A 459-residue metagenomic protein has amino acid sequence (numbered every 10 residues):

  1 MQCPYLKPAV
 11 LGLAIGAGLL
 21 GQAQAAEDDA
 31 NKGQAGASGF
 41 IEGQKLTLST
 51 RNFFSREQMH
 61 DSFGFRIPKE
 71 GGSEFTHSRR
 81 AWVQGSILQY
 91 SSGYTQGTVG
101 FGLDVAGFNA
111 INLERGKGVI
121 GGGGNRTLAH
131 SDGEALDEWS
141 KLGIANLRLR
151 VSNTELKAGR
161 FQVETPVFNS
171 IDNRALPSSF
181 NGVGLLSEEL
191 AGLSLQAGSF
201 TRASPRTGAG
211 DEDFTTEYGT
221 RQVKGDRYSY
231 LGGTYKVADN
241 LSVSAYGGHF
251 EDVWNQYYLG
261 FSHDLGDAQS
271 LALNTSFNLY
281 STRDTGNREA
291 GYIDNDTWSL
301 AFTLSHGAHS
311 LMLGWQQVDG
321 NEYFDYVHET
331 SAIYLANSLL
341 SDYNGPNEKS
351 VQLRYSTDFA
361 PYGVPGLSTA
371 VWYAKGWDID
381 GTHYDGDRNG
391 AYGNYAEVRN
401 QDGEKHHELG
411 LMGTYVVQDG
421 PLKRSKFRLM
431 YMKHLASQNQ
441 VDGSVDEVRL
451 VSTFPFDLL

Functional and structural regions predicted by a protein language model:
G16, G21-R160, T357, M412-Q418 (+1 more regions): Beta-barrel outer-membrane channel/assembly domains of diderm bacteria
E42, R80-S86, W139-G143, P177-N181 (+6 more regions): Residues that define the transmembrane beta-barrel architecture of outer-membrane proteins
L46, G97-G100, N153-K157, G192-Q196 (+8 more regions): Repeated loop/turn-to-beta-strand initiation elements of outer-membrane beta-barrel proteins
L48, S86-S92, A145-L149, V183-S187 (+7 more regions): Residues on the lipid-exposed face of transmembrane beta-strands in outer-membrane beta-barrel proteins
L48-T50, F101-V105, A158, L195-A197 (+10 more regions): Membrane-embedded beta-strand positions of outer-membrane beta-barrel proteins
S91-G123, S131-E212, G233-V237, L313-Y323: Outer membrane beta-barrel
L156-S170, L195-S199, L231, D239-E251 (+3 more regions): Transmembrane beta-strand segments that form the barrel wall of outer-membrane beta-barrel proteins
Q196-G219, R227-Y228, S270-S350, G443: Outer-membrane beta-barrel translocator/channel fold
